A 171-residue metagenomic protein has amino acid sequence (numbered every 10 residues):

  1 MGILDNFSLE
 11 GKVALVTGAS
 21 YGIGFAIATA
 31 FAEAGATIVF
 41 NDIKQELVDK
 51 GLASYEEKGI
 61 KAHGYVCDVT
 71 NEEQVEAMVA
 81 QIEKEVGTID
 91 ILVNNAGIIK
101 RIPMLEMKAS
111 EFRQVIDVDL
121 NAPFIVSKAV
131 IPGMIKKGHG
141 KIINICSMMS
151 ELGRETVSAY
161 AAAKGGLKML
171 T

Functional and structural regions predicted by a protein language model:
V13, S20-G22: Conserved glycine-rich cofactor-binding loop
A36-K50: Conserved glycine-rich Rossmann-like NAD(P)H-binding loop of the short-chain dehydrogenase/reductase
Q45-E46, Y65-M78, A109: The beta1-alpha1 cofactor-binding region of Rossmann-like NAD(H)/NADP(H)-dependent oxidoreductases
I102-L105, L152-S158: Active-site loop immediately N-terminal to the catalytic Tyr-X3-Lys motif of short-chain dehydrogenase/reductase
P103-M104, E111-I116: Substrate-binding pocket helix/loop in short-chain dehydrogenase/reductase
S127, A163: Active-site helix of classical SDR
S147: Residue(s) in the substrate-gating loop at a strand-loop-helix junction that position the organic substrate next
